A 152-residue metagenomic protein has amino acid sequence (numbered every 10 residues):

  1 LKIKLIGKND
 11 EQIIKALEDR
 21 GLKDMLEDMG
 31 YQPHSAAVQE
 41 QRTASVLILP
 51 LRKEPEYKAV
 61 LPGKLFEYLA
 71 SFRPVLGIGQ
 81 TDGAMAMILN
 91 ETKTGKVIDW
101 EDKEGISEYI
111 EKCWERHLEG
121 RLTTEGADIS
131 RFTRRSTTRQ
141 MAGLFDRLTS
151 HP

Functional and structural regions predicted by a protein language model:
K4-V38: Nucleotide-activated donor-binding/catalytic signature segment of Leloir-type glycosyltransferases, i.e., the conserved
G7-K8, Q41, L49-L51, Q80 (+1 more regions): Membrane-embedded alpha-helical bundles of multi-pass transporters/translocases, especially carrier/permease families
M25, Q41-K58: Acidic donor-binding loop of glycosyltransferase active sites
P33-S45, A70: Short acidic alpha-helix that forms the nucleotide-activated donor recognition element in Leloir-type transferases
V38, P62-A70, A86-M87: Short alpha-helical segment that forms part of, or immediately flanks, the ligand-binding pocket in carbohydrate-active
V46-L49, E67-G79: Short hydrophobic beta-strand element within catalytic cores of glycosyltransferases and related nucleotide-activated
Q80-K112: Change "using UDP/GDP/dTDP sugars" to "using nucleotide sugars
E101-G105, R121-L148: A charged, aromatic-enriched C-terminal amphipathic alpha-helix characteristic of glycosyltransferases across folds
